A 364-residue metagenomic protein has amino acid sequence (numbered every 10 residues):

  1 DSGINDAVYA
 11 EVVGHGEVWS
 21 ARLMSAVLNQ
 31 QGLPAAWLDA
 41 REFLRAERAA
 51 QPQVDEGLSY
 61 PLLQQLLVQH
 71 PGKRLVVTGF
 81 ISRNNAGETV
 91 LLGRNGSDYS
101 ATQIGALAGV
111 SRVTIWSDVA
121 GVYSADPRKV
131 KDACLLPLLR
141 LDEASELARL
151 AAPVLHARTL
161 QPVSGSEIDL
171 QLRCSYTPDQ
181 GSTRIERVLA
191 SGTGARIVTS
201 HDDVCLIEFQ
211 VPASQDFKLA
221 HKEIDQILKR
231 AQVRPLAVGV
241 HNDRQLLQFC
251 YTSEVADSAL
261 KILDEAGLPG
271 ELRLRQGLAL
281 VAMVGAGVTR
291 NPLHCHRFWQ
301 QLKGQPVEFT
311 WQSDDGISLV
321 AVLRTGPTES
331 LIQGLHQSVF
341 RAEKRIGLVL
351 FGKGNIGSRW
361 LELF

Functional and structural regions predicted by a protein language model:
D1-G3, G16, N29-G32, L67 (+13 more regions): Structural signal for hydrophobic packing residues in well-ordered secondary-structure cores of soluble enzyme domains
D1-L155, L160, L323-R324: Nucleotide/pyrophosphate-binding catalytic subdomain
R22-N29, Q64, V68, T102-A106 (+8 more regions): Predominant activation on well-ordered alpha-helical scaffold segments within soluble catalytic domains
A40-F43, F80-I81, S117-V122, P127-R128 (+6 more regions): Short, ordered loop/turn segments at secondary-structure junctions
V68-N84, L147-L172, V211, R273-G285 (+1 more regions): Electropositive, surface-exposed helix/loop patches at the edges of structured domains that serve as adaptable
R140-A213: A conserved active-site cap/scaffold subdomain adjacent to cofactor or substrate pockets
S182-N355, W360: A conserved regulatory-domain signal marking ACT and ACT-like small-molecule sensing domains and adjacent regulatory
